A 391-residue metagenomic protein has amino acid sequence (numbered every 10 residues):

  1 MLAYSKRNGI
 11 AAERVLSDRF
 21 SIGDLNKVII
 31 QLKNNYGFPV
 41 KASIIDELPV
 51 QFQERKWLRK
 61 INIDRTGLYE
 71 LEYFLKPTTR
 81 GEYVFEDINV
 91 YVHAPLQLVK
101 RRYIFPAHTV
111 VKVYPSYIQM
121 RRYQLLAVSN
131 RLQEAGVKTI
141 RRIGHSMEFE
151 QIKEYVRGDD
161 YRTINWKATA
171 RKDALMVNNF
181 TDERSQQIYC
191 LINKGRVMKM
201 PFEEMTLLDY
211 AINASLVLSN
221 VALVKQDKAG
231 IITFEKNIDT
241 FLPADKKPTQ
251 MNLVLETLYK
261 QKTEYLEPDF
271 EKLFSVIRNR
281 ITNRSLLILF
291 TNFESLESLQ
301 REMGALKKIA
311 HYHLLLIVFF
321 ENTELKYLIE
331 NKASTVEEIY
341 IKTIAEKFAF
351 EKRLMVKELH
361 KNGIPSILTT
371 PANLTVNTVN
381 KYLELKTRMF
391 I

Functional and structural regions predicted by a protein language model:
M1-N8, I29, Q124, E297 (+1 more regions): Von Willebrand factor type A / integrin I
M1-T249, L286-L289, G304-K308, M355: An amphipathic, basic-hydrophobic helix/alpha-beta surface used to engage anionic, phosphate-rich ligands or surfaces
Q151, A214, K272-V276, R301 (+1 more regions): Well-ordered alpha-helical segments embedded in enzymatic catalytic cores
I192-K194, T233-K236, K262, L289-F293 (+2 more regions): Active-site proximal loops enriched in glycine and acidic residues that flank catalytic Cys/His/Asp and coordinate
M205-L207, Q261-Y265, I288-E297, A305 (+1 more regions): Short, contiguous acidic/charged loop-to-helix segments that flank catalytic cores in large enzymes
K225, Q261, N283-R284, Y312 (+1 more regions): Structured helix-beta-strand junction loops
L242-L255, L374-N377: Short, electropositive alpha-helical surface patch
Q250-L286: Von Willebrand factor
